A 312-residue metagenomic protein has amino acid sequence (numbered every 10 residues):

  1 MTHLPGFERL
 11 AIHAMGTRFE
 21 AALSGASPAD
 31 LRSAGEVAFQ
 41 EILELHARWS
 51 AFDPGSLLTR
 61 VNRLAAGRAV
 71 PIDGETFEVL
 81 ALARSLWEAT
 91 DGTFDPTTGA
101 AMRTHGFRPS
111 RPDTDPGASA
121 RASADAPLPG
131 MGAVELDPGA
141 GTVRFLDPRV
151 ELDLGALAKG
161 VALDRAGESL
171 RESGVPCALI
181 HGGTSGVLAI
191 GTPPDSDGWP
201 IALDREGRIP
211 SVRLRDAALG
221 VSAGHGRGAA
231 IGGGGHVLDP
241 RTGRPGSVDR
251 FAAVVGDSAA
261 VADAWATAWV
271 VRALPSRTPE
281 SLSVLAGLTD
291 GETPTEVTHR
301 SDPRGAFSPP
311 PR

Functional and structural regions predicted by a protein language model:
M1-R312: Mature catalytic core of soluble alpha/beta enzymes
